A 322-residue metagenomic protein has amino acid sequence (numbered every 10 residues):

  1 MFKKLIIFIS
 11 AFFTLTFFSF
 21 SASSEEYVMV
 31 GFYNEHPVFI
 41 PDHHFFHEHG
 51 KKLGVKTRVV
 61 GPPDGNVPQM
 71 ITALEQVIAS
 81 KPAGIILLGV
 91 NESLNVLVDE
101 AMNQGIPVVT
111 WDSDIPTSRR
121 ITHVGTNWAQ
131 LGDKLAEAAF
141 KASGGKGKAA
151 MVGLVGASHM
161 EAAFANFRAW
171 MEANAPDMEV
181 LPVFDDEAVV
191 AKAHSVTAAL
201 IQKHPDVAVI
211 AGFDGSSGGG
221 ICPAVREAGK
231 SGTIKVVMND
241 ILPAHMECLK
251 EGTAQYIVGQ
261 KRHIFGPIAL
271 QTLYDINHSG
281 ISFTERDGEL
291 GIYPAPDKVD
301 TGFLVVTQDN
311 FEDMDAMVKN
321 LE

Functional and structural regions predicted by a protein language model:
E26-L53, T57-I71, L88-E92, L154-A162 (+1 more regions): Extracytoplasmic "Venus flytrap"
V38-L53, L131-L135, H159-M178, K192 (+3 more regions): Short, solvent-exposed amphipathic alpha-helices that sit in or adjacent to ligand/effector-binding or catalytic
K52-D64, K148-G153, M171-A188: Short beta-strand elements in bilobed, periplasmic/extracellular small-molecule ligand-binding domains
M70, V124-A149, E161-A162, A191-H194 (+2 more regions): Hydrophobic alpha-helical segments within soluble ligand-binding/sensing domains
E75-A79, A83-M102, N166-F167, D186-C248: Hydrophobic alpha-helical
N91-Q130, K141, K148, L242-Q255: Flexible loop/hinge segments that line or gate small-molecule binding clefts
N174, I268-E322: Hinge/cleft segment of the Venus flytrap/periplasmic-binding protein
